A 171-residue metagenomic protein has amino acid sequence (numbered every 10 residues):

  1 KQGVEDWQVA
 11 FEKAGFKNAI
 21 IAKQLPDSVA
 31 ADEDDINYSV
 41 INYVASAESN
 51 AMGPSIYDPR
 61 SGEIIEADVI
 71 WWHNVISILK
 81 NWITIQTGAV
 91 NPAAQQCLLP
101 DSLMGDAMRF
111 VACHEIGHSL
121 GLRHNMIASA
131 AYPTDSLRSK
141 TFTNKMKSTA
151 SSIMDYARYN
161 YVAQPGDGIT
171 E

Functional and structural regions predicted by a protein language model:
G3-S119, K145-T149, Y159-V162: Metzincin-family zinc-dependent endopeptidase catalytic domain
I56, I70, N125, S136 (+1 more regions): Residue-level preference for alpha-helix termini and adjacent loops
I116-A131: Catalytic Zn2+-binding segment of zinc metalloproteases
S129-E171: Conserved catalytic/binding loops enriched for acidic/polar residues
